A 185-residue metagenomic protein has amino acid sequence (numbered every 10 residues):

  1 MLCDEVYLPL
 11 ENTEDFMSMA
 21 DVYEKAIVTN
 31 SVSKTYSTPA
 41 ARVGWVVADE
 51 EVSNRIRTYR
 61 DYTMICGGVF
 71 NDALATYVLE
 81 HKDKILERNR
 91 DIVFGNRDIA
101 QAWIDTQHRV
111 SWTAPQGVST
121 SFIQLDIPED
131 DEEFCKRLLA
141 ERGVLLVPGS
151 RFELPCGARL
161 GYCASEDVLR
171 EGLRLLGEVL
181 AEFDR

Functional and structural regions predicted by a protein language model:
M1-C3, V28-N30, L146-P148: Hydrophobic residues in well-ordered beta-strands that form the structural core
D4, A26, G44, A75 (+6 more regions): Generic structural signal for small/hydrophobic residues in well-ordered secondary structure, especially within
E5-T38: Active-site pre-lysine segment of PLP-dependent enzymes
K25-F94, Q101-W103: Conserved core segment of the aminotransferase class I/II
D49-E50, E80, Q124-D126, C163-S165: Residue-level recognition of strand-loop junctions within catalytic nucleotide-signaling folds
T76, I92-Q101, W112-L125, C156: Conserved glycine-rich beta-strand-loop-beta hairpin in the small C-terminal domain of fold type I
H108-W112, V144-G149: A short linear hydrophobic-aromatic micro-motif
P128-E129, E133-L146, F152-R185: PLP-dependent enzyme catalytic core of the Aspartate aminotransferase-like
